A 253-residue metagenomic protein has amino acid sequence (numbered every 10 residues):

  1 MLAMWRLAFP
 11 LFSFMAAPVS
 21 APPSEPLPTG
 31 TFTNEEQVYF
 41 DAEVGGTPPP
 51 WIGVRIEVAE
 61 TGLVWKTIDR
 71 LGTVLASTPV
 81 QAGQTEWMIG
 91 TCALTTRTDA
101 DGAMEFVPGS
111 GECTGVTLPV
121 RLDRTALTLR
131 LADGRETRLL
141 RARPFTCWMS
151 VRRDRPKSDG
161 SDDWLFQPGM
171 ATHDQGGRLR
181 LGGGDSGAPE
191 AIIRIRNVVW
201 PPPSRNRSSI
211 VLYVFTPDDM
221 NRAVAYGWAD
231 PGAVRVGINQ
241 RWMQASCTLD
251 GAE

Functional and structural regions predicted by a protein language model:
L2-P10: Sec-dependent signal peptide recognition, specifically the positively charged N-region followed immediately by
S13-A17: N-terminal signal peptide c-region/cleavage motif recognized by signal peptidases
S20-A21: Short helix/turn-capping signatures at newly exposed starts of structured segments
S24-T29, T33-G45, W51-A59, V64-E253: Calycin-type beta-barrel ligand-binding domains and close structural analogs
